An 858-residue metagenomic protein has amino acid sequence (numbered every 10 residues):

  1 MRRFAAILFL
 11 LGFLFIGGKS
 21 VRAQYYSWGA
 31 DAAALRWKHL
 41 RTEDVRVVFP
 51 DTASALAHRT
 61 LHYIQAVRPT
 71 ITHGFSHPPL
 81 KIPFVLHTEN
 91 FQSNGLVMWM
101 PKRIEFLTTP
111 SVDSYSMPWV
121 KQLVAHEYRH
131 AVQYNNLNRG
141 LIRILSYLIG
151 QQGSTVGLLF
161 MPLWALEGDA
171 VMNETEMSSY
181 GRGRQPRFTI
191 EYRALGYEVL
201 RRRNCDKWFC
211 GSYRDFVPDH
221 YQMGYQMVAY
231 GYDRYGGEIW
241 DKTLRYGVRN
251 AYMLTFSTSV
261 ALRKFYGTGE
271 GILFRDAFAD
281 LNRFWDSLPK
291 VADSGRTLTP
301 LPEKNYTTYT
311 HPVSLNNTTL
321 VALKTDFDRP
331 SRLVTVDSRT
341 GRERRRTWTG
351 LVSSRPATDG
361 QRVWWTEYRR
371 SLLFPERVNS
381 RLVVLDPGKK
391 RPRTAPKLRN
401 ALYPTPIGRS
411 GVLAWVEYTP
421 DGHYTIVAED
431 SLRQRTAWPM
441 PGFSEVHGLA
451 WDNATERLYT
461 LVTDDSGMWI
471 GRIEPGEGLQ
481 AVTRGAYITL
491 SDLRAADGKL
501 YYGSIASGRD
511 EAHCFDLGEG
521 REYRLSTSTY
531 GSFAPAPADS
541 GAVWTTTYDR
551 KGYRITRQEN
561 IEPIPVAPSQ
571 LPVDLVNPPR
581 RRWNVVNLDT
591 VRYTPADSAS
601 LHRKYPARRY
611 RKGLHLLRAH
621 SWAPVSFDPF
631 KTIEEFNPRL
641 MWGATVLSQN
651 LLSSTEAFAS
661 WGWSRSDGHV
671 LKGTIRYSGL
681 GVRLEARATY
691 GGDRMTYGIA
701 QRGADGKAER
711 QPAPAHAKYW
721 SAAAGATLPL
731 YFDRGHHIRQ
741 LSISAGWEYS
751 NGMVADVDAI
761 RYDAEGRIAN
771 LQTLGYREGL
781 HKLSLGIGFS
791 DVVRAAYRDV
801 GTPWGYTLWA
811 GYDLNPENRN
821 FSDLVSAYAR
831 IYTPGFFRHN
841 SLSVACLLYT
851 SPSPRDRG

Functional and structural regions predicted by a protein language model:
A23-V156, P162: Juxtacatalytic substrate-recognition/specificity segment
S27-A32, P118-L123, A131, N136-A229 (+4 more regions): Acidic/His/Gly-enriched intrinsically disordered linker/tail segments that often contain short helix/coil "MoRF-like"
W28-D31, R36-H39, D215-P218, T243-G360: Beta/coil-rich, acidic/histidine-enriched accessory regions frequently appended to metallopeptidases
G183, R187, Y306, K324-L333 (+11 more regions): A flexible loop/linker signature enriched in serine peptidases of the S9 family
S294, S504, E559-G681, T773-P803: Outer-membrane beta-barrel initiation region
A644-S648, G673-Y677, A688, A722-L730 (+4 more regions): Residues on the lipid-exposed face of transmembrane beta-strands in outer-membrane beta-barrel proteins
L651-E656, L680-L684, Y731-L741, V793-G805 (+2 more regions): Short loop/turn motifs that connect adjacent beta-strands in outer-membrane beta-barrel proteins
Y849-D856: Conserved small/polar residues in nucleotide/adenosyl-binding loops
